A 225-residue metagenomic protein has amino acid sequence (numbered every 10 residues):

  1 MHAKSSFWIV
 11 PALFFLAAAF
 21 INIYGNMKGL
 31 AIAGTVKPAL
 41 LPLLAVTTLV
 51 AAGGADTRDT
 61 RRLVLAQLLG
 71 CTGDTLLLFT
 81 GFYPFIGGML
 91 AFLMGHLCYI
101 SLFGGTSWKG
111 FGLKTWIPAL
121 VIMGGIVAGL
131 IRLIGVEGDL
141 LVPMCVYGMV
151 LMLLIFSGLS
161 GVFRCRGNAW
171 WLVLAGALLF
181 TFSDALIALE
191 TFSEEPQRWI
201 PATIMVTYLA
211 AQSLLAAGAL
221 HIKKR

Functional and structural regions predicted by a protein language model:
M1-R225: Polytopic alpha-helical membrane-helix bundles and their juxtamembrane interface segments in multi-pass membrane
